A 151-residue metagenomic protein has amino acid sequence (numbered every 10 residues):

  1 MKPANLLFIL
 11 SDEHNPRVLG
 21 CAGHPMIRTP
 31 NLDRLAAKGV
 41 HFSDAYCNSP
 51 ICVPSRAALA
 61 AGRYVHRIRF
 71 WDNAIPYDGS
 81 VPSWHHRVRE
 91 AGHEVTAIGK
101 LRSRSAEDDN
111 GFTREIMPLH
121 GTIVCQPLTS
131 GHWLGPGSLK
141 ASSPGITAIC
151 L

Functional and structural regions predicted by a protein language model:
M1-L151: Formylglycine-dependent sulfatase
